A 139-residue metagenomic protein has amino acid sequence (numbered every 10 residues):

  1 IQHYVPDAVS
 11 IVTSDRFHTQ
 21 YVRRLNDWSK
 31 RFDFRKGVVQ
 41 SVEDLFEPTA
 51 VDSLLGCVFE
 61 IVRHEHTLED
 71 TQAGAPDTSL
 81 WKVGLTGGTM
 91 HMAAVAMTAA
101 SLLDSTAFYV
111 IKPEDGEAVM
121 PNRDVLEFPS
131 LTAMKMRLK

Functional and structural regions predicted by a protein language model:
I1-W81, H91-K139: Long, low-complexity, Lys/Arg-enriched
G88: Conserved TIR/SEFIR loop-to-helix hotspot centered on a Trp-containing motif with a nearby acidic residue
